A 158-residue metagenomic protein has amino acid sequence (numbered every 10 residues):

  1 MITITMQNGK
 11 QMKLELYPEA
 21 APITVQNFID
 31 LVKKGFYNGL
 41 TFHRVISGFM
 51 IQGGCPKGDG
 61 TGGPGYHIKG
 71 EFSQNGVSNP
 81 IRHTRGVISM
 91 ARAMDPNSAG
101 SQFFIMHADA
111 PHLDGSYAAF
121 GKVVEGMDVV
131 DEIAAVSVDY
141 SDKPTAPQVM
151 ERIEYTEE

Functional and structural regions predicted by a protein language model:
M1-E158: Cyclophilin-like peptidyl-prolyl cis-trans isomerases
